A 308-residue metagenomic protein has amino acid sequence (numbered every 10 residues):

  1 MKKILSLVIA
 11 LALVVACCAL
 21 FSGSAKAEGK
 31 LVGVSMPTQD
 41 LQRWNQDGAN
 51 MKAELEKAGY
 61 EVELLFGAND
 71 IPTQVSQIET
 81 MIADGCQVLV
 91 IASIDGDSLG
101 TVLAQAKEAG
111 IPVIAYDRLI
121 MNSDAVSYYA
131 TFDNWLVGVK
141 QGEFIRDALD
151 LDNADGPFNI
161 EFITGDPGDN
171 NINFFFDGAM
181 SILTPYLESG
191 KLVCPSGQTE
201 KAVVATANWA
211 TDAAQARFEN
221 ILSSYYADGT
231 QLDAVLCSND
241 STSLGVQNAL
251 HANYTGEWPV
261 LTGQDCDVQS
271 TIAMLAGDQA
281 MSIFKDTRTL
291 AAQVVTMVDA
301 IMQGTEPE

Functional and structural regions predicted by a protein language model:
I4-S24: Sec-dependent N-terminal signal peptides of Gram-positive bacterial secreted proteins and lipoproteins
A25-E308: A residue-level marker of the well-folded mature domains of exported/periplasmic proteins
